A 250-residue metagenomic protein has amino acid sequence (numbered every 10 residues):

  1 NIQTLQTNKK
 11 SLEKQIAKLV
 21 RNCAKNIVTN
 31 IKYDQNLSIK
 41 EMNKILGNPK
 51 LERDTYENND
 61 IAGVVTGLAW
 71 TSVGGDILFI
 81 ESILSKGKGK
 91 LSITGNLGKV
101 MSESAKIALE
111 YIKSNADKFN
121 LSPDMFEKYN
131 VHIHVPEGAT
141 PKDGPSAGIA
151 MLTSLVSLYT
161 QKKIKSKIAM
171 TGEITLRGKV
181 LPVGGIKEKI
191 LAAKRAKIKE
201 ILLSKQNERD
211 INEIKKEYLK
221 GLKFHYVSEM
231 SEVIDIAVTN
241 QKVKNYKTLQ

Functional and structural regions predicted by a protein language model:
I2-T4, A169: Residue-level signal for helical boundary/lining positions with a hydrophobic bias
L5-R21, I80: The conserved phosphate-sensing helix
E13, V28-T29: Single-stranded RNA-binding surfaces
L19, A24-V28, Q35-N36: Charged, compositionally biased non-catalytic regions
I31-M42, N48-Q250: Peripheral, non-AAA+ core regions of ATP-driven protein-machinery
